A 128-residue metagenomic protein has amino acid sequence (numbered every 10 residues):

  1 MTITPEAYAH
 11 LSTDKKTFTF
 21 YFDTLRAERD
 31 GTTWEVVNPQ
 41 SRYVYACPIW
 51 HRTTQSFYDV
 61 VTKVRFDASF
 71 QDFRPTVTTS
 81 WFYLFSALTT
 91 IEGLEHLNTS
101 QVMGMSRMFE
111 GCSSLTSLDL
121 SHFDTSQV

Functional and structural regions predicted by a protein language model:
M1-V128: Negatively charged
